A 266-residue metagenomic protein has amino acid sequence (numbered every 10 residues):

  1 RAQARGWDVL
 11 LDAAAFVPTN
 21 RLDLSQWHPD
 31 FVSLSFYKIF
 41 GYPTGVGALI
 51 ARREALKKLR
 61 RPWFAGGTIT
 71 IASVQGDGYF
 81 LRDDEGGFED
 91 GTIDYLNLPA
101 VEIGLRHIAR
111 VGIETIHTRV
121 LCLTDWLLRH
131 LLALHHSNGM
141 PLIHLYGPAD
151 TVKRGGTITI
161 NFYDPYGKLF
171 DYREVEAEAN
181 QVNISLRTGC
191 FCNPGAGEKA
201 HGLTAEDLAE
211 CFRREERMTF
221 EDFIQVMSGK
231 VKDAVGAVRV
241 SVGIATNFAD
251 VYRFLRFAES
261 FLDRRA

Functional and structural regions predicted by a protein language model:
R1-A266: Pyridoxal 5′-phosphate
